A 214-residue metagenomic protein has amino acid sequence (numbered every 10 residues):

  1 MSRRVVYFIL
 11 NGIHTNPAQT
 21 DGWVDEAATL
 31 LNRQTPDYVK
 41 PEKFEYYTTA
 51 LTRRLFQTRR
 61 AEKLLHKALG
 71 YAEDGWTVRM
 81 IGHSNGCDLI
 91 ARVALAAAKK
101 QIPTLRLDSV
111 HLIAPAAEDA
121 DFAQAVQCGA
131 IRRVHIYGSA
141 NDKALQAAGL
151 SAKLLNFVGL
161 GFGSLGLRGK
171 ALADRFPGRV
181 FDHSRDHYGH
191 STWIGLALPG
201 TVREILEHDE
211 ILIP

Functional and structural regions predicted by a protein language model:
S2-V78: Active-site catalytic motif of lipid deacylating hydrolases and related acyltransferases
N11-I13, H135-N141: Conserved strand-to-loop "acid loop" that flanks and positions the catalytic carboxylate
L31, T35, V93-Q101: Active-site catalytic pocket residues across diverse enzymes, especially alpha/beta-hydrolases
G82-G86, I90: Gly/Ala-rich beta-loop-alpha elbow adjacent to hydrolase catalytic centers
L89-V93, D121: Hydrolases whose catalytic domains are alpha/beta-hydrolase-1, hotdog thioesterase, or metallo-beta-lactamase-like
Q101-R106, Q124-I131: Short, conserved loop/helix-junction motifs that constitute active-site signature segments in enzyme catalytic cores
S109-D119, G138-K143: Active-site nucleophile loop of the alpha/beta-hydrolase fold
N141-P214: C-terminal catalytic-base region of ester-bond hydrolases, centering on the histidine of the charge-relay
